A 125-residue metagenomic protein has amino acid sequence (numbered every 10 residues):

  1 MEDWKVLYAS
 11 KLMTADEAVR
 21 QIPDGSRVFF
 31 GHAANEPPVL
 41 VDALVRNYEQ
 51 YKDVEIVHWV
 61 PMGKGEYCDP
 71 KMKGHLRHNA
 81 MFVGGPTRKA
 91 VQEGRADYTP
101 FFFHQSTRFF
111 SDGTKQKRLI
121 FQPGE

Functional and structural regions predicted by a protein language model:
M1-E125: Conserved alpha/beta enzyme-core scaffold
